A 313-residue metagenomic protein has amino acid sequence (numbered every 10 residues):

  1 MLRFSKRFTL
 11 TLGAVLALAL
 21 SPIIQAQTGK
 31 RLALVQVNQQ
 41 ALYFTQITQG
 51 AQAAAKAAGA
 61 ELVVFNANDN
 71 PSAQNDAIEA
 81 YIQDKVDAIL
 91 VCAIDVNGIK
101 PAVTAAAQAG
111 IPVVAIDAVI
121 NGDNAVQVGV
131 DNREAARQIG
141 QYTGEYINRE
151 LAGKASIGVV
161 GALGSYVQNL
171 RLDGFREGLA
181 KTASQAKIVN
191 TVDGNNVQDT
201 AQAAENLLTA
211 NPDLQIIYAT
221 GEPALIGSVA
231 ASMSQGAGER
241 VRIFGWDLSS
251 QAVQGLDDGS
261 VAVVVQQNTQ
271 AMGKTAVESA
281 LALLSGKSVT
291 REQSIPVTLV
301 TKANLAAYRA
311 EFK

Functional and structural regions predicted by a protein language model:
M1-L12: Bacterial N-terminal signal peptides that target proteins for export
R3, Q25-K313: A residue-level marker of the well-folded mature domains of exported/periplasmic proteins
K6-F8, S21, Q25: Low-complexity intrinsically disordered segments
T11-S21: Bacterial N-terminal signal peptides
